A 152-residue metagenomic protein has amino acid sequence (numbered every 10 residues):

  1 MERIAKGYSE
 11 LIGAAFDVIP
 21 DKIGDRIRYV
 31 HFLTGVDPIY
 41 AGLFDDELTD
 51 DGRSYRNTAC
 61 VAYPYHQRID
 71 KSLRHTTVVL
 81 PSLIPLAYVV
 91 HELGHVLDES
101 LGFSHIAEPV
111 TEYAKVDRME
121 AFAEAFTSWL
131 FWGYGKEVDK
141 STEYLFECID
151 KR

Functional and structural regions predicted by a protein language model:
M1-R152: Active-site-flanking segments in enzyme catalytic domains
